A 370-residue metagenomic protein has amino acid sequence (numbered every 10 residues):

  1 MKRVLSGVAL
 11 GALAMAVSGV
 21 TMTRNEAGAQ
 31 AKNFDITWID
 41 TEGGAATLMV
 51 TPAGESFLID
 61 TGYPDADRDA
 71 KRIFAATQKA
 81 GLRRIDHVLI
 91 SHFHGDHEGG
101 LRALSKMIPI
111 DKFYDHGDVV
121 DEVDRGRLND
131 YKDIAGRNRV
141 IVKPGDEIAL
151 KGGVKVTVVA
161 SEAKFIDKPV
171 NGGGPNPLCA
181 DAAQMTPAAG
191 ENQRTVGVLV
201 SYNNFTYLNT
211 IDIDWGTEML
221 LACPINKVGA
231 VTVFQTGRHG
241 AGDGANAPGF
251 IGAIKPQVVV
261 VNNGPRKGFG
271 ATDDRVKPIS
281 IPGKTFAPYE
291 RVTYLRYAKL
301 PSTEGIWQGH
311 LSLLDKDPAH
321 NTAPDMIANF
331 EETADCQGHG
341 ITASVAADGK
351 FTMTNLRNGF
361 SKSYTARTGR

Functional and structural regions predicted by a protein language model:
M1-V4: Positively charged n-region of N-terminal signal peptides that target proteins for export
G7-G19: Bacterial N-terminal signal peptides
M22-R84, V142-V233, N329-R370: Core dinuclear metal-dependent hydrolase active-site scaffold
A29, K112, G117-G173, A189-N192 (+3 more regions): Binuclear metal-ion centers of metallo-dependent hydrolases, dominated by the metallo-beta-lactamase
T41, T61-Y63, F93, D118 (+5 more regions): Active-site metal-binding loops of divalent metal-dependent hydrolases
D69-A76, G81, H97-G100, D124-Y131 (+4 more regions): Stable alpha-helical elements in mature extracytoplasmic
I85-D96, V119, F234-H239: Metallo-beta-lactamase
L104-P109, I225-A230, F250-K255, Y297-P301: Short, conserved loop/helix-junction motifs that constitute active-site signature segments in enzyme catalytic cores
